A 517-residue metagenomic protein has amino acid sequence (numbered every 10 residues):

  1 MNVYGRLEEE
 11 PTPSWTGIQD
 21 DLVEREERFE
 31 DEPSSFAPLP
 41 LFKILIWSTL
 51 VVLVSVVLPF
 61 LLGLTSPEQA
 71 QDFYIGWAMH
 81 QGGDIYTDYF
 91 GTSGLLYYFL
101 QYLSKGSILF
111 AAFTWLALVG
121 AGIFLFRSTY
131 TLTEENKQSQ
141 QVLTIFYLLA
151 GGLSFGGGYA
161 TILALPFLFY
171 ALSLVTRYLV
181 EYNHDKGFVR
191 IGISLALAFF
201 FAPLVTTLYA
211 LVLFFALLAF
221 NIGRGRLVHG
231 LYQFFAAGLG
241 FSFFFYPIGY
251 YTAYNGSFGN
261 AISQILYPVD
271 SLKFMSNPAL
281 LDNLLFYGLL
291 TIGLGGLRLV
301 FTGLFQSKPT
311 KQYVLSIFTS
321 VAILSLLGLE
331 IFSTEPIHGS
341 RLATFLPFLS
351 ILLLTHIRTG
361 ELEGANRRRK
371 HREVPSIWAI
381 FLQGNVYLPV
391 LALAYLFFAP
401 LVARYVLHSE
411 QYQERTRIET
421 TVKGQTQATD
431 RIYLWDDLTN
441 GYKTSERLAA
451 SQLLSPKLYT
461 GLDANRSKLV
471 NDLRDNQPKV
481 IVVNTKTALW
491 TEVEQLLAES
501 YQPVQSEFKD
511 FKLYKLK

Functional and structural regions predicted by a protein language model:
L61-I75, Y86-L100, G256, E410-E414: Extracytoplasmic catalytic/substrate-binding loops of multi-pass membrane glycan-assembly enzymes
L125-A150: Transmembrane-helix signature of polytopic, membrane-embedded enzymes that assemble or transfer cell-envelope glycans
T133, F169-F188, L299-T302, T310 (+1 more regions): Membrane-interface transmembrane helices that cradle and orient dolichyl/undecaprenyl
F155-L165: Short acidic/glycine- and proline-prone juxtamembrane loop motifs at membrane-interface regions of multi-pass membrane
K186-V205, Y209, L213-F214, L326-L329: Membrane-interface alpha helices of multi-pass inner-membrane proteins
L231-P268: Membrane-lumen/periplasm interface segments of specific transmembrane helices in polyprenyl phosphate-linked
T334-I377: Hydrophobic/aromatic-rich transmembrane helices and adjacent perimembrane loops
V406-D463, L469-E492, F508-K509: Short periplasmic/luminal acceptor-recognition loop of GT-C membrane glycosyltransferases, typified by
